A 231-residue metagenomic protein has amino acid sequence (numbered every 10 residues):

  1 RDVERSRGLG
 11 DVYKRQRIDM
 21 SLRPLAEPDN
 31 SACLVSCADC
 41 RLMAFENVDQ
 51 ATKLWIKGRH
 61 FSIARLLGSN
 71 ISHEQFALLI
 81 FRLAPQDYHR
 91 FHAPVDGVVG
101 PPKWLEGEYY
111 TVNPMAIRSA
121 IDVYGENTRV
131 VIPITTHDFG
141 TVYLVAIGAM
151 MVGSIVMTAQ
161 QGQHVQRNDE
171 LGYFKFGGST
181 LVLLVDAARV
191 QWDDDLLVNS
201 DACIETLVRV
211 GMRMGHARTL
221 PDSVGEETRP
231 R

Functional and structural regions predicted by a protein language model:
D2-Y13: Single conserved hydrophobic/aromatic residue that forms the stacking wall/gate of nucleotide- or nucleobase-binding
D11-L25: Transmembrane alpha-helices and immediately adjacent membrane-cytoplasm interface residues in multi-pass integral
D19-M20, L42-A44, V48-T52, I56-R59: Domain-scale activation on soluble regions of proteins
V35-S36, A93, G97-P101, Q161-F174 (+1 more regions): Short, well-structured beta-strand-loop connectors
C40-L42, V95-V99, M150, N168 (+2 more regions): Generic structural motif
T52-Y88, P94, P102-I155: Cytosolic, membrane-proximal regulatory domains of ion/volume homeostasis and mechanosensation machinery
K57-R59, P114-A120, L181-D194, G225-R231: Short, compositionally biased
A202-R231: Glycine- and charge-enriched low-complexity intrinsically disordered segments
